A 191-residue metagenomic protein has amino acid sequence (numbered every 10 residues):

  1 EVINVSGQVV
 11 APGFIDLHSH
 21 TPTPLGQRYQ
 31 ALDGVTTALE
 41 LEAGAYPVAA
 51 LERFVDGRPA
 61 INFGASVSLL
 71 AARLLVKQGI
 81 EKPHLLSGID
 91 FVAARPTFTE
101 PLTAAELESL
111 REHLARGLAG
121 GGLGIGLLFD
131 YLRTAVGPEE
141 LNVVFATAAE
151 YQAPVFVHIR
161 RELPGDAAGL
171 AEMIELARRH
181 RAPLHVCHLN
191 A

Functional and structural regions predicted by a protein language model:
E1-A11: Histidine-rich, glycine-flanked metal-binding segment
I3, G64, C187: General small-molecule cofactor/ligand-binding pocket signal
I3, L51-G57, E140-N142, L170-M173: Short low-complexity, flexible loop/linker segments enriched in glycine and/or proline with clustered acidic
N4, D16, H158: Acidic active-site catalytic centers that drive phospho-/nucleotidyl reactions and related ester hydrolyses
Q8-V10, L25-G126: Divalent-metal coordination cores built from histidine and acidic residues
G13-H20: Metallo-beta-lactamase
T21-P22, R161: Short active-site segment of divalent metal-dependent hydrolases/proteases that encodes the spacing between
P101-L128, R133-A191: Histidine/acidic residue-rich metal-binding segments in metalloenzymes
